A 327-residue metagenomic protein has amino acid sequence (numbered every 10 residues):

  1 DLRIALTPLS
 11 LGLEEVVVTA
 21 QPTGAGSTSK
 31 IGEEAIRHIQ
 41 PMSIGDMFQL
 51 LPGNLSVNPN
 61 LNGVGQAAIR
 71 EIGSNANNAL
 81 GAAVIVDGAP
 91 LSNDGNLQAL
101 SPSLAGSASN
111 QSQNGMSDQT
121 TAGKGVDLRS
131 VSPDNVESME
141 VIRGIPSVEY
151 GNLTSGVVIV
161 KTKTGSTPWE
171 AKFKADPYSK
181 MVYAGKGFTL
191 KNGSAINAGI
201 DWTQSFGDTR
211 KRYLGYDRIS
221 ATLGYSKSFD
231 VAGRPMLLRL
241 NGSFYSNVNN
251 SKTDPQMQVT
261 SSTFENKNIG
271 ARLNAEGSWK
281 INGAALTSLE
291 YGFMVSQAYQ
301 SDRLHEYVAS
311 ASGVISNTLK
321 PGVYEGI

Functional and structural regions predicted by a protein language model:
L2-A5, I44-M47, Q66-A68, I85 (+2 more regions): N-terminal periplasmic accessory domains that precede and gate Gram-negative outer-membrane beta-barrel machines
L2-R37: Short, acidic, small-residue-rich periplasmic hinge/interaction motif at the N-terminus of Gram-negative outer-membrane
S29, S112-N114, V126-R129, S138-I145 (+3 more regions): Short strand-turn segments of transmembrane beta-barrel domains in outer membranes, especially the first one or two
G45, Q49-Q113: Extracytoplasmic beta-strand/coil segments of soluble accessory domains associated with Gram-negative outer-membrane
P90, Q98-A99, L104, S117-Q119 (+1 more regions): Flexible glycine-rich, low-complexity coil/linker segments exposed to the extracellular/periplasmic environment
T120-K124, V141-I142, S166-W169, S205-T209 (+2 more regions): Extracytoplasmic loops and strand-loop junctions of Gram-negative outer membrane beta-barrel proteins
V136, K174-Q204, K211-A298: Transmembrane beta-barrel wall of Gram-negative outer-membrane proteins
Q256-V259, H305-I327: Solvent-exposed loop segments that connect transmembrane elements
